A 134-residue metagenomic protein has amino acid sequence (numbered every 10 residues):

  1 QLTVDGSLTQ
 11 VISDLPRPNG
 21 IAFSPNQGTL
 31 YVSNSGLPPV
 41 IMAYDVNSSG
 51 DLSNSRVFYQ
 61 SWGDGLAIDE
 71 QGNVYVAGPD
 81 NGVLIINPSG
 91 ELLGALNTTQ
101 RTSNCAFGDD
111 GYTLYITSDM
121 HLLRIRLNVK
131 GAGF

Functional and structural regions predicted by a protein language model:
Q1-R17, D45-S61, I85-T98: Blade-edge beta-strand/turn elements of extracellular beta-propeller and related beta-sheet repeat scaffolds
V11-T29, P38, S55-G78, T99-Y112 (+1 more regions): Beta-rich, blade/repeat-based domains predominating in secreted/periplasmic proteins but also intracellular
N34: Basic- and aromatic-lined ligand-binding clefts that recognize polyanionic substrates
P38-I41, G82-L84, L122-R124: Structural signal for beta-propeller blades
M42-Y44, I68-E70, N87: Short, well-ordered secondary-structure micro-motifs
A43-D51, R126-F134: Short loop/turn segments immediately following beta-strands, especially the blade-tip and inter-blade linker loops
Y75, N81-I86: C-terminal hydrophobic structural anchor segments that stabilize assembly/packing rather than catalytic chemistry
S118-L123, K130: Ligand-binding grooves and catalytic loops that recognize ribose/phosphate and carbohydrate rings, and esterified lipid
